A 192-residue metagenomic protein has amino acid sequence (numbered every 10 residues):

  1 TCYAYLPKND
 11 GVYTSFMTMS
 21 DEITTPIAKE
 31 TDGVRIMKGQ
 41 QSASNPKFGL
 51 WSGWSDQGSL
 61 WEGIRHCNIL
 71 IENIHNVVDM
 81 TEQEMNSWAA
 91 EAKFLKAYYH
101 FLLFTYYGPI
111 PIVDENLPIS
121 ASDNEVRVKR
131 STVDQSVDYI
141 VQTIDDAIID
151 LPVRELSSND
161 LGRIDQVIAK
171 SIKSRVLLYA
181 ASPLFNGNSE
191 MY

Functional and structural regions predicted by a protein language model:
T1-T18: Membrane-proximal, proline-rich intrinsically disordered regions
A4-N9, E30-Y107, D123-D138, Q142-L161: Conserved, well-structured interaction surfaces
T18-T25, W88: Acidic helix-start/capping segments at beta-turn-to-alpha-helix junctions
F104-T105, P111, Y179-N188: Short coil/turn linking the two alpha-helices of tandem helical-hairpin repeats
V113-A121: Short, conserved phosphate-binding/catalytic loop or strand-edge motifs used in phosphoryl-/nucleotidyl-transfer
N116, R127-R130, L184-Y192: Acidic, serine/threonine/proline-rich low-complexity intrinsically disordered regions
K170, V176-L178, Y192: Conserved catalytic breakage-reunion loop centered on the nucleophilic residue
